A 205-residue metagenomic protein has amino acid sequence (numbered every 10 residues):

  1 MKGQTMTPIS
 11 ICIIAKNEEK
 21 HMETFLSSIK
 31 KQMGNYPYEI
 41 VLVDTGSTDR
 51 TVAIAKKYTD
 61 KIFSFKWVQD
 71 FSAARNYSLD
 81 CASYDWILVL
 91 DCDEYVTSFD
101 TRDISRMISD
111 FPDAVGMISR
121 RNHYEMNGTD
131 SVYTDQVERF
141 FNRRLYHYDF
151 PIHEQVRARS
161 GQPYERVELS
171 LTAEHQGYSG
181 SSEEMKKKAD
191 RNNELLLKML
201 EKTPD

Functional and structural regions predicted by a protein language model:
P8-S10, E39: Cell-envelope/extracellular polymer assembly enzymes that use nucleotide-activated donors
K16: A short, exposed helix-loop element centered on a Lys and neighboring polar residues
H21-E23, D49-Y58, F99: Acidic helix N-cap motif at the loop->helix transition within catalytic regions of sugar-transfer enzymes
S27-P37: Short, acidic, metal-binding catalytic loop of nucleotide-sugar glycosyltransferases
S28, V43-A53, W67, D91-E94: A conserved acidic beta->alpha catalytic loop
Y38, V52-Y77, C81: Conserved donor nucleotide-binding strand/loop of the catalytic core
N76-L79, L90, V96-D205: Catalytic-site signature of metal-activated, phosphate-bearing donor transferases, centered on the GT-A/GT-A-like
I87: Short aromatic/hydrophobic "clamp" motif used to bind/position activated sugar donors
